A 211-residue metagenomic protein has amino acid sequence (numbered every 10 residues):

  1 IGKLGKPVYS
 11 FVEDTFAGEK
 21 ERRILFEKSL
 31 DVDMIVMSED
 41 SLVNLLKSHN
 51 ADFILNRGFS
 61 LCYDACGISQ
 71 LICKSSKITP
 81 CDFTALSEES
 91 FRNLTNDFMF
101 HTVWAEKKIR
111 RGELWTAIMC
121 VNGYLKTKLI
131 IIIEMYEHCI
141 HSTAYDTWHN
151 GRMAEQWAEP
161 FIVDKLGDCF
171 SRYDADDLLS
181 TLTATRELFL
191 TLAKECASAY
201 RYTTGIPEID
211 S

Functional and structural regions predicted by a protein language model:
L4-T116: Conserved NTP/Mg2+-binding pocket subregion across the NTase superfamily
C81-S211: Conserved nucleotidyltransferase catalytic core and NTase-mimicking acidic/glycine-rich helix/loop elements in nucleic
